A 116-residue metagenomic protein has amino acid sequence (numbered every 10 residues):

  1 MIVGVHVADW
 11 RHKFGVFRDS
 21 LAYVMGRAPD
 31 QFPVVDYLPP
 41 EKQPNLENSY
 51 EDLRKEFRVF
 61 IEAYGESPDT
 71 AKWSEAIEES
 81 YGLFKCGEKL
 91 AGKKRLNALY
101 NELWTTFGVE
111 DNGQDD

Functional and structural regions predicted by a protein language model:
M1-E41, Y100-F107: Short terminal alpha-helical segments
W10, D69-T70: Inter-repeat boundary and helix-capping residues of tandem alpha-helical solenoids
W10-H12, E47, E51: An extracellular/secretory-lumen and virion-surface interaction module
R18, Y50, T70-W73, I77: Hydrophobic faces of stable alpha-helices that mediate helix-helix packing
D30-P40, E62-G65, K85-K93: Charged, low-complexity interaction regions
Y50-D69: Short, solvent-exposed, charged loop/turn and helix-capping segments that join or cap alpha-helices on peripheral
S74-D116: Amphipathic alpha-helical binding modules
